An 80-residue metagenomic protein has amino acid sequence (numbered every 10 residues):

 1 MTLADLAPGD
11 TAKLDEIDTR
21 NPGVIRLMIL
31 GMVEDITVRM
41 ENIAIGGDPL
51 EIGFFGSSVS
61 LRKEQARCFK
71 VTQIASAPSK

Functional and structural regions predicted by a protein language model:
M1-T2: Absolute protein N-terminus
D15, G31, E51-F54: Short, acidic/hydrophobic/Gly-rich beta-strand patch recurrent on exposed beta strands that often constitutes part
P22-R26: Short alpha-helix capping/helix-loop boundary micro-motifs
G46-K80: C-terminal structural segments of small proteins and small subunits
